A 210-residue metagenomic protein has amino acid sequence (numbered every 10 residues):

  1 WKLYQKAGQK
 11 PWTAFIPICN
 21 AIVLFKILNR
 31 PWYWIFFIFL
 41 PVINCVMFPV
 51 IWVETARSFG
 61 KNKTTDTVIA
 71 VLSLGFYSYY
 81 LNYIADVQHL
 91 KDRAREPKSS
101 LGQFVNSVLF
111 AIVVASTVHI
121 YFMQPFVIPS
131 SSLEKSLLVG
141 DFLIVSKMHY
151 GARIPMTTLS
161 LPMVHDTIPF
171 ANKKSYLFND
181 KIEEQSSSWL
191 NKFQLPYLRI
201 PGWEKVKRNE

Functional and structural regions predicted by a protein language model:
W1-G8, T13-L90, F122: Membrane-cytosol interface at the C-terminal ends of transmembrane alpha helices in small multi-pass membrane proteins
K2, E54, T67, V71-E210: Protein maturation boundaries and topogenic segments
